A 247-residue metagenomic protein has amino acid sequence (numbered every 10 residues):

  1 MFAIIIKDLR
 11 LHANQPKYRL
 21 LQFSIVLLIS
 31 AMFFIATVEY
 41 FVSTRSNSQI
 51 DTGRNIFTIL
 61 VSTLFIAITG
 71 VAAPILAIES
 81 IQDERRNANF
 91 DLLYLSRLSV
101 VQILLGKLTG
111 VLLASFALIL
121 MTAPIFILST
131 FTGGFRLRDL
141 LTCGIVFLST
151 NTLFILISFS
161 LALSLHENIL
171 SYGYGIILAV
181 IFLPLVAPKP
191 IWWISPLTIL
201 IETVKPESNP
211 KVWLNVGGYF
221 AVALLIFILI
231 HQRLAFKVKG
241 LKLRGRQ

Functional and structural regions predicted by a protein language model:
M1-F23, K239-Q247: Aromatic- and glycine-rich beta-strand/loop motifs that create alpha-glucan
K17-F41, I66-T69, G175-P184, L224: Hydrophobic alpha-helical transmembrane segments of multi-pass membrane transport/permease proteins
E39-D51, G173-L241: Terminal transmembrane helical anchor/hairpin motif
N55-I59, T109-L170: Secretory targeting signals
F57-D83: Long, hydrophobic alpha-helical segments
A73-Y94, K107-L108: Transmembrane helix boundary and interhelical loop/hinge segments in multi-pass membrane proteins
